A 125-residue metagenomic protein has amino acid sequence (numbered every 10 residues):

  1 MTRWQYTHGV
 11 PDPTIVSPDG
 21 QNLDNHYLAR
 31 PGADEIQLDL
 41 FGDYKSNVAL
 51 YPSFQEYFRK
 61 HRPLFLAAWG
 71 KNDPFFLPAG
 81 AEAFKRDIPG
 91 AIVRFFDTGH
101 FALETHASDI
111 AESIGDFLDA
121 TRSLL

Functional and structural regions predicted by a protein language model:
M1-V10: Alpha-helical membrane-targeting segments
Q5, D24, Q37, A67-G70 (+2 more regions): Generic structural signal for small/hydrophobic residues in well-ordered secondary structure, especially within
H8, D87-I88: Alpha-helical structural context
P13-P18, A29-R86: Conserved serine/cysteine hydrolase catalytic core
Q21: Catalytic machinery of carbohydrate-active enzymes, primarily nucleotide-sugar-dependent glycosyltransferases
Y27, D87, E104: Conserved catalytic core of Hanks-type protein kinase domains
G90-L125: Catalytic active-site module of serine/aspartate enzymes centered on a nucleophile-bearing elbow/loop
